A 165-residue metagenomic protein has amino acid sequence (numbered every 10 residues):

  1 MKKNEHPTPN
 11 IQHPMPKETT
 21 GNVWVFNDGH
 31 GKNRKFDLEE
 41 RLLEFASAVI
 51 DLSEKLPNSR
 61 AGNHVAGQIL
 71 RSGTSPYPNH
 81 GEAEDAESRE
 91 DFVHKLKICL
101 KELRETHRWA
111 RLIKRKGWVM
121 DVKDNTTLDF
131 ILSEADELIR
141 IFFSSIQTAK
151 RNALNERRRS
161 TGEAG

Functional and structural regions predicted by a protein language model:
M1-G165: Amphipathic alpha-helical assembly/interaction segments
